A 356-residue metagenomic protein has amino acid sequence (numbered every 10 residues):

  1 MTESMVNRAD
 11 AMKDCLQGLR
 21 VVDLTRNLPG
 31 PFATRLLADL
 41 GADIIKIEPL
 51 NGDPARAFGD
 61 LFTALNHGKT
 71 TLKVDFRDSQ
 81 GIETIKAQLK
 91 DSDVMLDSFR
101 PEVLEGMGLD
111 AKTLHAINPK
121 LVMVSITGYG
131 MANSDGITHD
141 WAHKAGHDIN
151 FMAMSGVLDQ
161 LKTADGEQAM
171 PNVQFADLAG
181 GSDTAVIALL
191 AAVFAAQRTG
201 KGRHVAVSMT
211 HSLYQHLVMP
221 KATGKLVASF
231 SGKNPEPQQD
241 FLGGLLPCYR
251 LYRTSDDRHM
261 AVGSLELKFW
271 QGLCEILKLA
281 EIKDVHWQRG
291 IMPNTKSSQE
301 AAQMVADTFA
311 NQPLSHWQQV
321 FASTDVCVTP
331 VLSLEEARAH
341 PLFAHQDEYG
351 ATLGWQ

Functional and structural regions predicted by a protein language model:
M1-R198, T352: N-terminal helix-loop segment corresponding to the beta1-alpha1 unit of nucleotide/adenylate-binding folds
M1-R20, R253-S255, L332-Q356: Terminal low-complexity tails and localization/encapsulation signals of metabolic enzymes
I44, A322-R338: Short, well-structured beta-strand/strand-turn elements
G128-G130, M209-Q215, D256-R258, S264-F269 (+2 more regions): Glycine-rich beta-alpha junction loops
A169-G180, G202-H204, Q239-G243, P247 (+2 more regions): A short glycine-threonine-serine/GTX helix/turn-capping micro-motif
V193-Q239: Substrate-binding/catalytic subdomain of NAD(P)-dependent oxidoreductase enzymes
G232-G244, R250-L251, Q356: Short Gly/Pro-enriched turn/cap motifs at secondary-structure boundaries
G243, C248-T324, V328: Aromatic-enriched alpha-helical interface/lid elements that frame and gate functional surfaces
